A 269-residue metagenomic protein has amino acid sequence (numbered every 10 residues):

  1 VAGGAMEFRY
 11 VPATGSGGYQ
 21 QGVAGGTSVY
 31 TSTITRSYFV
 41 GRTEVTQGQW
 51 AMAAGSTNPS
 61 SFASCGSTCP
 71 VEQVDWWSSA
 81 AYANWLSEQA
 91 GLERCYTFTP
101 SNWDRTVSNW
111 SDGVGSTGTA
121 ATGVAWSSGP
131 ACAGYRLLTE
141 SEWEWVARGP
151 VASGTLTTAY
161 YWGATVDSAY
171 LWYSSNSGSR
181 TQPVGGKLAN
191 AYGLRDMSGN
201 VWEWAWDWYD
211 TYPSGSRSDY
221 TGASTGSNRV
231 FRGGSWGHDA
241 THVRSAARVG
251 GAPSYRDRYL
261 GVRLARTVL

Functional and structural regions predicted by a protein language model:
V1-P59, P70-E88, S198-G199, L264: A short glycine-rich, aromatic-capped structural motif
M6, S168, L260-V262: Change "...and in nucleic-acid phosphodiester-cleaving endonucleases..." to "...and in nucleic-acid processing enzymes
F8, S37, R42, Y135-R136 (+2 more regions): A residue-level structural signature of the nucleotidyltransferase/glycosyltransferase Rossmann-like core
G15, W76-R244: Functional-site microenvironments in short loops/helix caps that host divalent-cation chemistry
G18-R36, A54, S61-C65, S179-K187 (+1 more regions): Short, polar loop/linker segments at the starts of domains and inter-domain junctions
E44, P70-Q73, L188-A191, R195 (+1 more regions): Short, solvent-exposed loop/helix junctions and linker helices that flank or host conserved functional motifs
R256-L269: Short, structured beta-strand segments at or near domain termini in extracellular proteins/domains
